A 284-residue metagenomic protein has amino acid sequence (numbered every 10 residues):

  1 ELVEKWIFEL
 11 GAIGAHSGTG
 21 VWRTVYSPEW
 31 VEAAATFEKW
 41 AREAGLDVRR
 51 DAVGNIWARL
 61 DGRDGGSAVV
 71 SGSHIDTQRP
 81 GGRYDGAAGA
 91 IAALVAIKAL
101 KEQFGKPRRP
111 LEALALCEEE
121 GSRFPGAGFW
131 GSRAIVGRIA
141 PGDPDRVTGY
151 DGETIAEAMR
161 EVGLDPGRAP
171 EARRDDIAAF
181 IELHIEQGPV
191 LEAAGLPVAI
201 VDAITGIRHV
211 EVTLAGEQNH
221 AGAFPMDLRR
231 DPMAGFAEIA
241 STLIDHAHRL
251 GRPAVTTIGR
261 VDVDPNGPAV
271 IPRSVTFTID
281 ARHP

Functional and structural regions predicted by a protein language model:
E1-S27: N-terminal capping segment at the start of a domain
S17-S27, A44, G216-F224: Glycine-rich, flexible beta-strand/loop modules in the N-terminal catalytic cores of phosphate-handling
S27-A34, W40: N-terminal low-complexity or amphipathic/hydrophobic leaders
V31, P80-I91, M226-A234: Short, conserved micro-motifs enriched in small and acidic residues
A34, A90, L94-I97, F236-S241: Short, hydrophobic/amphipathic alpha-helical packing segments that form internal helix faces or helix-helix interfaces
E38-R42, D47, D51, I56-A158 (+1 more regions): Active-site metal-coordination/substrate-binding segment of hydrolases, especially metallo-dependent peptidases
E118-P284: Midchain, well-structured core segments that form catalytic/ion-binding scaffolds
